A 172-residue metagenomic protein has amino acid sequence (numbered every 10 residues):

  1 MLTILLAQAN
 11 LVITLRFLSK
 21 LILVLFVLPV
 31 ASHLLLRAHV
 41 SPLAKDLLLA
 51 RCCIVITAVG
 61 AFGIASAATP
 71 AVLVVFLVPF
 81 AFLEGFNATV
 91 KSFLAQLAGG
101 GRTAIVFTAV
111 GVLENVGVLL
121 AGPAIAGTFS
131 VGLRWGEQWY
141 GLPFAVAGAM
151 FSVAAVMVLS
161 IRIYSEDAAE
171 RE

Functional and structural regions predicted by a protein language model:
A9-H39, C53: Transmembrane alpha-helices of Major Facilitator/SLC transporters
I13, A50, F107-V110: Membrane-interface helix-entry/capping residues at the boundaries of transmembrane alpha-helices
L15-S19, I56, P79, L113 (+2 more regions): Small/hydrophobic positions within alpha-helical transmembrane segments of multi-pass membrane transporters
L43-T89: C-terminal transmembrane helical hairpin of 12-TM major facilitator-type secondary transporters
K45-L48, G127-V153: A membrane-interface helix-boundary motif in multi-pass transporters
I64, L120, S130, F144-E172: Multi-pass alpha-helical transporter architecture, strongest for 12-TM Major Facilitator/SLC carriers used
G85-G99: Intracellular juxtamembrane helix-capping segments at the cytosolic ends of symmetry-related transmembrane helices
G101-R134: A late C-terminal transmembrane helix in Major Facilitator Superfamily
